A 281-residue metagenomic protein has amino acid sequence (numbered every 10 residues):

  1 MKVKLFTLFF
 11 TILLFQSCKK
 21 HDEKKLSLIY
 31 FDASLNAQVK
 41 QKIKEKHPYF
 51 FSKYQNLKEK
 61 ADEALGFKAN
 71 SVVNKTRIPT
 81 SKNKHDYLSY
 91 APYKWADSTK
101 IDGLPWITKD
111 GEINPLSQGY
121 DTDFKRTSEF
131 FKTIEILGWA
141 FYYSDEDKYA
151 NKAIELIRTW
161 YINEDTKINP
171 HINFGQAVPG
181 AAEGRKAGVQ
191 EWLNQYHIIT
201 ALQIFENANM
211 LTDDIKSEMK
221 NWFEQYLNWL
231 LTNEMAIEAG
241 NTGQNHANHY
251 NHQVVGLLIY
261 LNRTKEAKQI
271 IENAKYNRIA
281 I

Functional and structural regions predicted by a protein language model:
M1-E23: Bacterial Sec-dependent N-terminal signal peptides
C18-M210, D214-A236: Extracellular glycan-targeting catalytic surfaces
E218, W222-I281: Extracellular polysaccharide-recognition and catalytic grooves
